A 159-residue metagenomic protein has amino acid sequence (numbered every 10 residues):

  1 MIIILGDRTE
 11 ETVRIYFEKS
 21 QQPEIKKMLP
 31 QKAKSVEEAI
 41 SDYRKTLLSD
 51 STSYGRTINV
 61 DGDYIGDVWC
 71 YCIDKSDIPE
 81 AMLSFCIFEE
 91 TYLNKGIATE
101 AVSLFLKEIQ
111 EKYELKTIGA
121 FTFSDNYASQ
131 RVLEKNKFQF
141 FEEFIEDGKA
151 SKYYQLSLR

Functional and structural regions predicted by a protein language model:
M1-M28, S53-R159: Acyl-donor (CoA/ACP) binding surface of acyl/acetyltransferases
E24-R44: Conserved GNAT-fold acetyl-CoA-binding loop/helix
R44-K45, K107: Surface-exposed alpha-helical segments enriched in charged/polar residues
T46-T52: Short loop/turn motifs at secondary-structure junctions and domain boundaries
